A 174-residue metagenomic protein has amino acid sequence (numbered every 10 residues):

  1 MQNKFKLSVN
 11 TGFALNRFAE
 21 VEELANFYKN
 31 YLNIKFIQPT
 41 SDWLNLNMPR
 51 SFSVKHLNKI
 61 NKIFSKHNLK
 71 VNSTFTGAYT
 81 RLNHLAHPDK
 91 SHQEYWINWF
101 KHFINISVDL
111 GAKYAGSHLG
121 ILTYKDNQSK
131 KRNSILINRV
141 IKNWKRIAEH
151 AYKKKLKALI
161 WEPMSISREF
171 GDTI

Functional and structural regions predicted by a protein language model:
M1-V21: Boundary/entry segment of secreted carbohydrate-active catalytic domains
F5-T11, K35-P39, V71-T76, A115-S117 (+1 more regions): Hydrophobic faces of well-ordered beta-strands that scaffold small-molecule active sites in alpha/beta enzyme cores
N10-N16, T40-L44, T76-Y79, G120-L122 (+1 more regions): Active-site beta-loop-alpha junctions enriched in small/polar residues
V21-D42, H102, L110-G111: Catalytic domains of carbohydrate-active enzymes, especially glycoside hydrolases
V21-L24, K55-I60, I174: Alpha-helical scaffolding within the catalytic cores of extracellular/periplasmic polymer-degrading hydrolases
E23, K66, N83-I174: Active-site acidic/histidine proton-transfer and metal-coordination neighborhood in alpha/beta enzyme cores
Q38-S65, L119-G120, K125: Glycine-rich, proline-tolerant flexible connector loops at the mouths of alpha/beta enzymes
N45-M48, N72, T80-L85: Short active-site-adjacent helix-start/loop capping segments
